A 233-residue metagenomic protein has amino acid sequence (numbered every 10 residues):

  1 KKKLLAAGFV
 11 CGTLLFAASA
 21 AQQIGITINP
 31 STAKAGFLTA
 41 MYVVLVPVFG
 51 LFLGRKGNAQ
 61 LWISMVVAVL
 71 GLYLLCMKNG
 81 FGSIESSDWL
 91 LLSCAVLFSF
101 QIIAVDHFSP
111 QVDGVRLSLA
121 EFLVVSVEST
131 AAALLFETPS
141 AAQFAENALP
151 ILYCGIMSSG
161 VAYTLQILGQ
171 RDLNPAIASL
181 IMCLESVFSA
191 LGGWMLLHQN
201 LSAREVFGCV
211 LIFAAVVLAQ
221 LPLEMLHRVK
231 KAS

Functional and structural regions predicted by a protein language model:
K1-A33, L38, L74, G155-L173: Specific transmembrane alpha-helical segments of multi-pass solute transporters/efflux pumps, especially DMT/EamA
A6, V10, Q60-V67, S86-S93 (+1 more regions): Hydrophobic alpha-helical transmembrane segments of multi-pass integral membrane proteins, especially transporters
V10-T13, A17, A21, L70 (+3 more regions): Glycine-/small-residue-enriched transmembrane alpha-helix faces in small-molecule transporters and effluxers
G12, F16-A20, V43-V48, Y73 (+6 more regions): Hydrophobic/small/kink-forming positions within alpha-helical transmembrane segments of polytopic membrane proteins
Q23-R55, C94, P175-W194: Specific alpha-helical transmembrane segments that line the substrate/conduction pathway and gating interfaces
G25, L51-G57, F108, L117 (+3 more regions): Hydrophobic/aromatic residues within transmembrane alpha-helices of multi-pass small-molecule transporters
G57-M77, S129, R204-L223: Hydrophobic transmembrane alpha-helices of multi-pass small-molecule transport proteins
N147-L149, M182-S233: C-terminal-most transmembrane helix of multi-pass membrane proteins
